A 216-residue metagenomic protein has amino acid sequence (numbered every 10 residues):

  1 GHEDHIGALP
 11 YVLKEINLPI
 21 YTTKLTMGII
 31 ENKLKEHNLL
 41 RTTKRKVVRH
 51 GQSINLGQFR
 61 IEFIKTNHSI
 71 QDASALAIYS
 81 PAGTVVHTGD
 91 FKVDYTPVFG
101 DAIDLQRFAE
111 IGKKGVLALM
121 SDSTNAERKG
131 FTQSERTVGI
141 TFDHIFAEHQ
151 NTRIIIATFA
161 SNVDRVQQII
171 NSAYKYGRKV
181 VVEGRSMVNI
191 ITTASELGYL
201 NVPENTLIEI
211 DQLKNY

Functional and structural regions predicted by a protein language model:
H2-N215: His/Asp/Glu-rich metal-coordinating catalytic cores of metallo-dependent phosphodiesterases/hydrolases acting on
